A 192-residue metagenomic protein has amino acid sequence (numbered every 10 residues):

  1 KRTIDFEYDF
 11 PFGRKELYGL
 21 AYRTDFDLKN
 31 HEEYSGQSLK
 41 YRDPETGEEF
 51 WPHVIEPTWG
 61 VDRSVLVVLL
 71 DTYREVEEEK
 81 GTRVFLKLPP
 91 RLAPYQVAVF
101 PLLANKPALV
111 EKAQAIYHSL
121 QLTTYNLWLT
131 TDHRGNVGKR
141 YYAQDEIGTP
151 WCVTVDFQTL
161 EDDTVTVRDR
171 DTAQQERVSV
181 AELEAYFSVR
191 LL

Functional and structural regions predicted by a protein language model:
K1-L192: NTP/phosphate- and nucleic-acid-binding module
